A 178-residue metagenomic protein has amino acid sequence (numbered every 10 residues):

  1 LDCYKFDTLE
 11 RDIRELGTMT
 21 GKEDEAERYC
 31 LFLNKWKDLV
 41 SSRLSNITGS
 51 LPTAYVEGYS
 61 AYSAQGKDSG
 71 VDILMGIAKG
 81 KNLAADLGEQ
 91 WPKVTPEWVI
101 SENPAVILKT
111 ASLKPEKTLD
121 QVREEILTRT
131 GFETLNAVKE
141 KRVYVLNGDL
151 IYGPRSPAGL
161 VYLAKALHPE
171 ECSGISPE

Functional and structural regions predicted by a protein language model:
L1-M19, A85, P92-T134: Acidic/His-rich segments in extracytoplasmic proteins that coordinate ligands and/or metal ions
L1-S63, A84-D86, K141-E178: Extracytoplasmic substrate-binding proteins
R14, D72-I73, E97, V161: Active-site phosphate/pyrophosphate- and oxyanion-stabilizing loops and adjacent acidic/basic residues in soluble
S45-T48, A64, L74-G76, E97-E102: Short, conserved, surface-exposed binding loops centered on an aromatic residue
E57, D72-I77, P92-K93, K117-T128 (+2 more regions): Conserved N-terminal glycine/acidic-rich loop preference
A64-W91: Alpha-helical, coiled-coil/dimerization segments enriched in small aliphatic residues
G66-D68, T118-Q121, S156: Short, well-ordered secondary-structure micro-motifs
L135, K139-K141: A short helix->loop->beta-strand "cap" motif at the edges of active sites that frequently abuts
